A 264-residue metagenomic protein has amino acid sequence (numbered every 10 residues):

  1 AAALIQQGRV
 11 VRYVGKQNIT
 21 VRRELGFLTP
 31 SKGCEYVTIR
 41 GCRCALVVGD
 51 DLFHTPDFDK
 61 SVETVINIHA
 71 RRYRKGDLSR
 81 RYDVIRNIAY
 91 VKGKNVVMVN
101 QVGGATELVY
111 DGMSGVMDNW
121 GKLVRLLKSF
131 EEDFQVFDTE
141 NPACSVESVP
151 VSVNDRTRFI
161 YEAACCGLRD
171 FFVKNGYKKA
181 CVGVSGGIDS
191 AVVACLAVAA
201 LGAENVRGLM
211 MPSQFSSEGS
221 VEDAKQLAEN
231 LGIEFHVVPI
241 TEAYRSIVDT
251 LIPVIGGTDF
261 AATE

Functional and structural regions predicted by a protein language model:
A1-G183, A194-N205, M210, N230 (+1 more regions): Enzyme catalytic cores with a strong preference for nitrogen-chemistry domains
E131-D138, N205-M210, E218-T263: A conserved beta-strand->alpha-helix junction
S152-D155, F215-S216, E264: Short, contiguous acidic/charged loop-to-helix segments that flank catalytic cores in large enzymes
G187: Conserved G/P- and acidic residue-centered "switch" motifs that form tight phosphate/ATP-binding loops in soluble
S190, V198, P253-V254: Alpha-helix boundary/capping detector
S190-V193, S217-E218: Short glycine/serine/threonine-rich phosphate/pyrophosphate-binding segments that cradle anionic phosphate groups
